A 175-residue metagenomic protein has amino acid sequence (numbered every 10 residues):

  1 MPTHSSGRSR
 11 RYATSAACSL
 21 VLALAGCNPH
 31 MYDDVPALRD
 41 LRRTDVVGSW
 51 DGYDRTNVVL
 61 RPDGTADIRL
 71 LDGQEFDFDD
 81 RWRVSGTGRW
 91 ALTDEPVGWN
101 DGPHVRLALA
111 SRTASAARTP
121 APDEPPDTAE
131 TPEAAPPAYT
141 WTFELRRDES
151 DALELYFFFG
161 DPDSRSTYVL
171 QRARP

Functional and structural regions predicted by a protein language model:
P2-A16: Bacterial N-terminal signal peptides that target proteins for export
A23-G26: C-terminal motif of bacterial Sec signal peptides marking the signal peptidase cleavage site
N28-M31: Bacterial signal peptide processing site
D33-S49: N-terminal helix-cap/turn-to-beta initiation motif at the start of protein domains
D34-V35, T56-N57, Q74-D151, F159: Contiguous, well-ordered beta-strand patches that form the walls/edges of small beta-barrel/beta-sandwich domains
T44-D79: Post-signal-peptide N-terminal segment of Sec-exported extracytoplasmic proteins
V46, V59-D67, L145-E154, R172-P175: Short, solvent-exposed coil/turn segments at beta-strand boundaries
P162-Q171, P175: C-terminal partner/receptor-binding element of secreted or periplasmic proteins
